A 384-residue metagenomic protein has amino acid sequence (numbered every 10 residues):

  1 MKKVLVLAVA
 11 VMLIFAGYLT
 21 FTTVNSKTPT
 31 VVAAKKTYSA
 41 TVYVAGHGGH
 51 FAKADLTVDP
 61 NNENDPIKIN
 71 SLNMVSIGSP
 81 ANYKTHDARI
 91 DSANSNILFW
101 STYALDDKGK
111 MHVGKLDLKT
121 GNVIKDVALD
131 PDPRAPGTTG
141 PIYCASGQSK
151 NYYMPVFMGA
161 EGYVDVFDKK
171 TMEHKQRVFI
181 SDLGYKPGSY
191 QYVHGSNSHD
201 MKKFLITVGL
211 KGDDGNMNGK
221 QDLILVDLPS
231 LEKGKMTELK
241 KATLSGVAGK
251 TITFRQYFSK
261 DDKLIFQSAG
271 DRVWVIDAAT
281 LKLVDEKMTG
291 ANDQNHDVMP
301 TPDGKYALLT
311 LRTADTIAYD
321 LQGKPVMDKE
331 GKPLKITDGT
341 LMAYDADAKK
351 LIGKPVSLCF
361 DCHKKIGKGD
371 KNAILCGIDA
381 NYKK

Functional and structural regions predicted by a protein language model:
Y38-A40, S95-N96, Q148-N151, D200-K203 (+2 more regions): Short coil/turn segments that connect the beta-strands within blades of beta-propeller domains
A40, W100-K110, M154-F157, K203-K220 (+1 more regions): Short, conserved, GDST-rich strand-edge loop motifs in beta-rich repeat architectures
T57-D59, D117-G121, D168-M172, L228-E232 (+2 more regions): Short loop/turn segments that connect beta-strands within beta-propeller blades
E63-G78, V123-P131, H174-D182, K233-L244 (+3 more regions): Beta-propeller fold detector
A81-D91, P131-S146, G184-N197, A248-Y257 (+2 more regions): Repeated scaffold domains used in trafficking and secretory/extracellular systems, primarily beta-propellers
M111-D117, V164-D168, G219-S230, K329-A348: Beta-propeller blade signature
V123-D165, H174-H194: Asp-box/WD-like beta-propeller blade repeats and closely related beta-sheet repeat scaffolds
K324, K335-K384: Blade-level signature of beta-propeller repeat domains, shared across WD40, Kelch, NHL, RCC1 and BNR/Asp-box propellers
